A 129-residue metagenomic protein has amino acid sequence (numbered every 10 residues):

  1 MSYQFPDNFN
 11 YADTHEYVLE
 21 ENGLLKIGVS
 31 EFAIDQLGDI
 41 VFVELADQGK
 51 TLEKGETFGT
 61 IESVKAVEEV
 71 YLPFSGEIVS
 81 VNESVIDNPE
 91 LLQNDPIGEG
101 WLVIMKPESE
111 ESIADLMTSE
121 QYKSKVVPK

Functional and structural regions predicted by a protein language model:
M1-K54, E90, N94-K129: Acidic, low-complexity mobile loops and tails
Y3-P6, V70, F74: Short, glycine/small-residue-enriched coil/turn segments at secondary-structure junctions
N10, E44, E62, E68-L72: Small beta-strand-rich domains/subdomains or short beta-sheet motifs embedded in larger alpha/beta proteins
V18-E20, V64, V81-S84: Residue-level recognition of beta-strand microenvironments
D47-I61, L72, E77-V79: Short, well-structured beta-strand-loop connectors
E56, E62, N82-E83, P89 (+1 more regions): Conserved "cap/hinge" positions at secondary-structure junctions
F58, V85, V126-P128: Domain-scale activation on soluble regions of proteins
S75, V79-S80, D87, Q93: Charged, amphipathic alpha-helical coiled-coil/dimerization segments
